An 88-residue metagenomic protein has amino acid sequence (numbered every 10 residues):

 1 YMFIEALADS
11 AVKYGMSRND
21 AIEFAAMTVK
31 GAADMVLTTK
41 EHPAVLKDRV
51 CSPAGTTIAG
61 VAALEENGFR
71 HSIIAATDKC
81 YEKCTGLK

Functional and structural regions predicted by a protein language model:
Y1-I22: Anionic-ligand binding region
E23-K88: NAD(P)-dependent Rossmann-like dehydrogenase/reductase catalytic/cofactor-binding core
